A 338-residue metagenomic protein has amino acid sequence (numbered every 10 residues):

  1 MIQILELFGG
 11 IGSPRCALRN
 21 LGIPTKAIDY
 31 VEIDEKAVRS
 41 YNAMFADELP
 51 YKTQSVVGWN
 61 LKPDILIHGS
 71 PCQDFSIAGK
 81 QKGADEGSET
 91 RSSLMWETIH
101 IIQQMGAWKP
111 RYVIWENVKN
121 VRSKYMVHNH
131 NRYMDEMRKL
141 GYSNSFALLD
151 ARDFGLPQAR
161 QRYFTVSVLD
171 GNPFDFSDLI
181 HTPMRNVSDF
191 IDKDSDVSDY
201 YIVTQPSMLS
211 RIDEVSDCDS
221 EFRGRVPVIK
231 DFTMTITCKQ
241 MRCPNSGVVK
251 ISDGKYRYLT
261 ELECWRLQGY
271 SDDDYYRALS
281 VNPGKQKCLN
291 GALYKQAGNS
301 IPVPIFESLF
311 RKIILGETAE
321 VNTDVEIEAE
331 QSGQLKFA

Functional and structural regions predicted by a protein language model:
I2-V57: SAM cofactor-binding core of SAM-dependent methyltransferases, primarily the Rossmann-like beta-alpha-beta module
L5, I65-I67: N-terminal Rossmann-like NAD(P) cofactor-binding module of classical short-chain dehydrogenase/reductase
G12, E35, W96, V127-N131 (+2 more regions): A structural signal for well-ordered alpha-helical segments within the folded catalytic domains of diverse enzymes
C16-N20, A43, H100-Q103, D135 (+2 more regions): Short, well-ordered alpha-helices that flank and scaffold nucleotide-derived cofactor binding pockets
R19-I23, A43-A46, G79-G83, V127-H130 (+1 more regions): Short, glycine/charged-enriched secondary-structure capping and boundary segments
G58-I65, F75-R242, K255-R257: Class I S-adenosyl-L-methionine
P71: Short glycine-/small-residue-rich Rossmann-like dinucleotide-binding loops
P206-A338: C-terminal target-recognition/interaction regions appended to catalytic cores
